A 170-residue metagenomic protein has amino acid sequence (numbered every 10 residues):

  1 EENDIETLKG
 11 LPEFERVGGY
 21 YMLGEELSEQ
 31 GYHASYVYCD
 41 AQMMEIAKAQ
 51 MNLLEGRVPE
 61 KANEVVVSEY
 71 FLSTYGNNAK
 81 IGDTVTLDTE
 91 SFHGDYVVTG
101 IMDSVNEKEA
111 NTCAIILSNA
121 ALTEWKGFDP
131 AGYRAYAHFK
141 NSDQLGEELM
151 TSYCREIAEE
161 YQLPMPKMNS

Functional and structural regions predicted by a protein language model:
E1-S170: Basic-flanked hydrophobic alpha-helices used for secretion and membrane insertion
